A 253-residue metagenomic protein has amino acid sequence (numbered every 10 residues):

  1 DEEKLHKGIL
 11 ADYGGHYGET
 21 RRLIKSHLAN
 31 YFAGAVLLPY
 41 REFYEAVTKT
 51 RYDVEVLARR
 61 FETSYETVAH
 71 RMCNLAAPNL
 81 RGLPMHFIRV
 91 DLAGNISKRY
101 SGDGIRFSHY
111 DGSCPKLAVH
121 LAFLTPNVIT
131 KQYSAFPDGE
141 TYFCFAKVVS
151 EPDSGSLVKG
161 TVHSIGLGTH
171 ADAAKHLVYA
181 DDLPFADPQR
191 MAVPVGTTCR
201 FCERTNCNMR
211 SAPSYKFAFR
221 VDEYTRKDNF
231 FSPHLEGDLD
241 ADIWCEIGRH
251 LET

Functional and structural regions predicted by a protein language model:
D1-E252: Conserved binding/catalytic microenvironments
